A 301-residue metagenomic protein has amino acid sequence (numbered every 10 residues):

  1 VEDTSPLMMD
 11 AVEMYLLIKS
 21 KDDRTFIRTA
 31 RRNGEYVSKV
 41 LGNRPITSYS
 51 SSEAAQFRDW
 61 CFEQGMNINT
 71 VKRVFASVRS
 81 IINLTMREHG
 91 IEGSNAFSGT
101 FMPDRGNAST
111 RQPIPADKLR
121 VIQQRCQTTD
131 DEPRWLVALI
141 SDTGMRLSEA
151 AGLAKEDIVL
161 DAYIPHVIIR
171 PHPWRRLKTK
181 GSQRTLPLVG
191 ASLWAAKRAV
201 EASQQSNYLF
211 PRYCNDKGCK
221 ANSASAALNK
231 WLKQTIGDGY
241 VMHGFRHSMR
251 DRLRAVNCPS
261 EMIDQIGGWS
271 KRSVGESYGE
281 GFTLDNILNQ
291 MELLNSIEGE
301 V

Functional and structural regions predicted by a protein language model:
S5-N33: Short, aromatic/basic-rich helix-turn unit that serves as a nucleic-acid recognition element
Y36, R44-S52, E63-S98, R146-S148: N-terminal DNA-binding recognition helix of tyrosine site-specific recombinases/integrases
I68, K72, A96-L153, S182 (+1 more regions): Basic, Lys/Arg- and aromatic-enriched nucleic-acid-binding interface segment
N83-G93, I140-I164, S260-M262: Short, charged phosphate-coordinating catalytic segments
P113, N215-D216, G267-G299: Catalytic-site neighborhood detector that most strongly recognizes the C-terminal catalytic loop/helix of tyrosine
G152-A196: Conserved tyrosine-mediated DNA breakage-rejoining catalytic core shared by Y-recombinases
I158-I164, D238-G239, C258-G279, E300-V301: Short, polar N-cap/turn motifs at the start of nucleic acid-interacting alpha helices
H172, V189-D238: Active-site/catalytic core of tyrosine-dependent DNA strand-transfer enzymes
